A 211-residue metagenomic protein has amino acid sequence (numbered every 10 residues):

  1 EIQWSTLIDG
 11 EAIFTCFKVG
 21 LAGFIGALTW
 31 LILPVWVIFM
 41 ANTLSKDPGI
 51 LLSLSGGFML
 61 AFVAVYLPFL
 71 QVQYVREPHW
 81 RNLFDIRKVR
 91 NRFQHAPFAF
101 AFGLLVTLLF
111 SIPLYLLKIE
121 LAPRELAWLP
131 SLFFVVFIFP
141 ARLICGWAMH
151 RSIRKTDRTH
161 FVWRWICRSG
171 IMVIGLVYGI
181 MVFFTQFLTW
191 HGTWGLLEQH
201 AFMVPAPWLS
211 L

Functional and structural regions predicted by a protein language model:
E1-T6: Membrane-interface amphipathic/juxtamembrane segments adjacent to transmembrane helices
L7, E11-L21, T29, L33-V63: Hydrophobic, helix-prone linear segments
L7-I32, F69-L116, D157-V177: Interfacial aromatic "cap" segments that immediately flank transmembrane helices in multipass membrane proteins
G26, W30, P34, M59 (+4 more regions): Alpha-helical transmembrane segments of multipass membrane proteins
L28-T43, G103-E125, G179-L197: Alpha-helical transmembrane segments and their membrane-interface junctions in multi-pass membrane proteins
T43-N82, L117-T159, W163: Selective recognition of hydrophobic, aromatic-rich stretches within alpha-helical transmembrane segments of polytopic
N91-R92, H150-L211: Cytosolic/matrix-facing juxtamembrane and C-terminal tails of multi-pass cellular membrane proteins
